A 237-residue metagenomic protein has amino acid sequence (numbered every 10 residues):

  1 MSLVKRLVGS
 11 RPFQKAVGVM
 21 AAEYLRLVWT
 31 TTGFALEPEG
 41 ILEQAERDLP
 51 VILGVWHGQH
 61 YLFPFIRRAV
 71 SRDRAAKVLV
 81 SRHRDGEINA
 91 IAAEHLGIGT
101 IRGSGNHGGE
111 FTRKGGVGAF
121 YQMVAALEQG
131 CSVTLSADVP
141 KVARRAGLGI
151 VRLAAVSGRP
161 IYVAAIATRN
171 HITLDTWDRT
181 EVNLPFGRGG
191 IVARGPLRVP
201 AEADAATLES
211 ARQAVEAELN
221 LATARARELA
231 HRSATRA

Functional and structural regions predicted by a protein language model:
M1-R68, D73-A75, I98-G99, S210 (+1 more regions): Membrane-anchoring hydrophobic helices of lipid-metabolizing enzymes
K15-L36, K77-A125: Membrane-interfacial amphipathic helices and adjacent loop/beta segments that form the lipid-substrate binding surface
W56-H60, R82-D85, F186: Short glycine-enriched loops at secondary-structure junctions
V70-S71, H95-L96, Q129, A155-P160: Alpha-helix C-terminal capping segments
L79, G103, S136, V163-I166: Generic beta-sheet signal
G116-L153, S157: Catalytic-site beta-strand/loop segments enriched in glycine and acidic/polar residues
A143-A205: A cross-family acyltransferase "interaction/gating" segment
